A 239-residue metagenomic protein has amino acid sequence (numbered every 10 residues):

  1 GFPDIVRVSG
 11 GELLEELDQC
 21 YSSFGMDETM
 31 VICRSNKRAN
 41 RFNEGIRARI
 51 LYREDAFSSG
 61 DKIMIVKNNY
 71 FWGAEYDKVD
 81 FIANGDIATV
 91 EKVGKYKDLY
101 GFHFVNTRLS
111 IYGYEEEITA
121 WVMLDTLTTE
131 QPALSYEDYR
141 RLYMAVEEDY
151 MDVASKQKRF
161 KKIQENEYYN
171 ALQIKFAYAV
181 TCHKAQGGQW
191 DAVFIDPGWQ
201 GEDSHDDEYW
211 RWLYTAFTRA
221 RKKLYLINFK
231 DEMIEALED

Functional and structural regions predicted by a protein language model:
G1-E137: Conserved helicase motor core of P-loop NTPases
D98-D239: C-terminal accessory regions
